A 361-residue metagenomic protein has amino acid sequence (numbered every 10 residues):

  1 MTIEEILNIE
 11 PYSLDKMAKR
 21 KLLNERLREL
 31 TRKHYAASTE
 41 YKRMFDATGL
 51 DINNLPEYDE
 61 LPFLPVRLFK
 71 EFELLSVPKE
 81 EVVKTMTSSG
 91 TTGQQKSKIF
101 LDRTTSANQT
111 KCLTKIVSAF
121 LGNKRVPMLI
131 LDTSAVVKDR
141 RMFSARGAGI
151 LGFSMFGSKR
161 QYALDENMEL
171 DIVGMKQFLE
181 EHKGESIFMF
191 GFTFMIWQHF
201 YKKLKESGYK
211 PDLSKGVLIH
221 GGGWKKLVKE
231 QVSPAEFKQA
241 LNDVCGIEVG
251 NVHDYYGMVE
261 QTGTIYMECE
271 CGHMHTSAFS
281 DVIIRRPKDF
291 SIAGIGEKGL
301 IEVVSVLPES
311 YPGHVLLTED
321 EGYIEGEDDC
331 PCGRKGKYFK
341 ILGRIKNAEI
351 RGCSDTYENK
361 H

Functional and structural regions predicted by a protein language model:
M1-Y35, T39, R140-R141, I150-H361: Active-site glycine/GP-rich loop and adjacent strand/helix microenvironment that borders small-molecule binding pockets
M17, K21, A36, E40-T87 (+3 more regions): Active-site diphosphate/adenylate-binding microenvironment
Q94, A135, G223-K226: A short, flexible beta-alpha/helix-coil linker loop
Q95-F100, S118-L129, G157-A163, I187: Short secondary-structure capping/junction motifs at helix and strand boundaries
K98-A107, F143-R146, L204: "Short basic amphipathic alpha-helical interaction patches in structured regions
Q109-V126, V173-E181: Conserved ATP-dependent adenylate/AMP-binding module captured primarily in the ANL superfamily
S118-L151: Conserved AMP-binding loop of ANL adenylate-forming enzymes
